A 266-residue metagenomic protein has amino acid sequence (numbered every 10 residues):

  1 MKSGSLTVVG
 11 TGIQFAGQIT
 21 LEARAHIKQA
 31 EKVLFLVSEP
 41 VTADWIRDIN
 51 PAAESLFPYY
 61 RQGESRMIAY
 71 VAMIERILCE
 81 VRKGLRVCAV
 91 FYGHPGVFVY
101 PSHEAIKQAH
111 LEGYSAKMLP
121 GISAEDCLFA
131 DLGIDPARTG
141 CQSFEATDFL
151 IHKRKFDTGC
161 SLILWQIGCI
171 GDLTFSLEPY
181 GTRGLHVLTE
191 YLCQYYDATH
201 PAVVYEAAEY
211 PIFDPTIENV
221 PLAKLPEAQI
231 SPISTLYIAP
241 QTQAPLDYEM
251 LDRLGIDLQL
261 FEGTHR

Functional and structural regions predicted by a protein language model:
M1-G17, L21-L119, S234-T235, L258-R266: Class I S-adenosyl-L-methionine
K2-V9, K107, S115-K117, S123-R266: Beta-strand/loop-alpha-helix module characteristic of Rossmann-like adenine-cofactor folds
